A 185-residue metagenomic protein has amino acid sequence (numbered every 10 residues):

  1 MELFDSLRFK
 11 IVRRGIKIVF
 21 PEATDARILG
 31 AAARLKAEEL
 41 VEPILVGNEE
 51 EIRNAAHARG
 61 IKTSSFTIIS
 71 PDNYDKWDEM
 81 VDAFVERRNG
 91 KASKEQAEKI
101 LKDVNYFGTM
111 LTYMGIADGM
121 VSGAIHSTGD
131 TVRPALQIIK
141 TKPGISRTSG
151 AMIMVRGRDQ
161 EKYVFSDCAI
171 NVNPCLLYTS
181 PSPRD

Functional and structural regions predicted by a protein language model:
M1-G119, G123: Contiguous, glycine/small-aliphatic-enriched amphipathic segments in soluble metabolic enzymes
A26-I28, T128-D130, V172-P174: Flexible loop/turn segments at secondary-structure boundaries
I68, G150, Y163-F165: Conserved beta-strand scaffold positions in the cores of enzyme catalytic domains, especially in NTP/NDP-utilizing
K94-K99, C168-L176: Flexible, glycine/proline-enriched loop segments at strand-loop-helix junctions that form or flank small-ligand binding
S127-S146: A glycine- and small-aliphatic-rich helix-loop capping segment at beta-alpha/alpha-beta transitions that lines
R147-Q160, S180: Structured alpha-helical segments in the cores of large, soluble enzyme domains
V155-P174: A structural-propensity feature for long, helix-poor, extended segments
Y178-D185: Conserved small/polar residues in nucleotide/adenosyl-binding loops
